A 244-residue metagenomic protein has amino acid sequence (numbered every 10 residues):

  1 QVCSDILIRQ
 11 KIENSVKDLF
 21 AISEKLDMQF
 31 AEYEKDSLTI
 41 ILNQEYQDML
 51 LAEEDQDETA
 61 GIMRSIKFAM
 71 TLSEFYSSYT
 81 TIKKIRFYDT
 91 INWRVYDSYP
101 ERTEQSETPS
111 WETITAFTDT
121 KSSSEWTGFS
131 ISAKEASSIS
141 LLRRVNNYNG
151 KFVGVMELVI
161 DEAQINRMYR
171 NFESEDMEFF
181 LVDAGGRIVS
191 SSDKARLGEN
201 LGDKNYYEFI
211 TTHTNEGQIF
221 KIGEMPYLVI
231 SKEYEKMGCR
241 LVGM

Functional and structural regions predicted by a protein language model:
Q1-D55: Juxtamembrane extracytoplasmic/periplasmic/luminal helical "stalk" adjacent to the first N-terminal
L42, I85-N92, E178-I188: Short hydrophobic alpha-helical segments used for membrane anchoring or interfacial signaling
G61, Y76-I160, R167-M168: Extracytoplasmic/periplasmic ligand-binding sensor regions of membrane-associated signaling proteins
K67-Y79, N149-R196, N205: Solvent-exposed, extracytoplasmic
K83, L141, D176-E178, E216: Short loop/turn microsegments at loop-to-beta-strand junctions
V95-S106, I188-F209: GAF sensory domains
S110-S124, D203-K221: Soluble sensory domains of the PAS superfamily and closely related sensory modules
S140, R144-N147, F152-E162, I222-M244: Short, hydrophobic beta-strand elements of compact beta-sandwich sensory domains
